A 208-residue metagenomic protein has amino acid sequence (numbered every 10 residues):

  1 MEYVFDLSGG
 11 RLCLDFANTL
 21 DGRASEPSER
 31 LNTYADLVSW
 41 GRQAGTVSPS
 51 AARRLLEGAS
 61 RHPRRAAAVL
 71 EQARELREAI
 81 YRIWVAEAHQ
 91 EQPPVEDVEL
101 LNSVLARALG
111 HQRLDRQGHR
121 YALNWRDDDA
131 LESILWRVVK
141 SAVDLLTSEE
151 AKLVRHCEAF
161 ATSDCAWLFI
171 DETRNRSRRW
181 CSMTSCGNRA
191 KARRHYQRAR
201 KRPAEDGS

Functional and structural regions predicted by a protein language model:
M1-H156, S163, W167, A204-S208: Short helix-coil boundary/hinge micro-motifs
R42, I170, Q197-R200: A generic structural signal for secondary-structure junctions that act as hinges or helix/strand caps at the edges
L109-R113, T173, R194: Short amphipathic alpha-helical interaction/hinge segments
V154, T162, R178, M183 (+1 more regions): Residues immediately within or flanking Cys/His clusters that coordinate Zn2+ in small zinc-binding modules
A159-A161, T173: Short, small-residue-rich loop/turn micro-motifs
I170-S177: Short linker/helix segments within small regulatory modules
C186-R202: Basic DNA-binding region of bZIP-type proteins
